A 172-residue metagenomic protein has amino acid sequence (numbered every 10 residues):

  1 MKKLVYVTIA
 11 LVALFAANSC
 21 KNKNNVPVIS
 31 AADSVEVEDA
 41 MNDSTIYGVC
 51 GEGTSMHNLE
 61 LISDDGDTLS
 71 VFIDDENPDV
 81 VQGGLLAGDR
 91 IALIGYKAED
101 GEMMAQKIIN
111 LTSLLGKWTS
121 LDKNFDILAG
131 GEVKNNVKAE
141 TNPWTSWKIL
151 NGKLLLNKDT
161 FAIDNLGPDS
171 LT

Functional and structural regions predicted by a protein language model:
M1-L4, N22: Positively charged n-region of N-terminal signal peptides that target proteins for export
L4-L14: Sec-dependent N-terminal signal peptides
F15-S19: C-terminal motif of bacterial Sec signal peptides marking the signal peptidase cleavage site
K21-H57, V81-A129, S146, S170: Short, flexible, surface-exposed loop segments at domain boundaries
M41-I46, P78, L121-L166: N-terminal glycine/threonine-rich, aromatic-flanked beta-hairpin/loop signature
T54-S70: OB-fold (S1/OB) nucleic-acid-binding surfaces
N58-I62, E132-N135, K153-L154, L171-T172: Short polybasic amphipathic segments
G66-G83: Beta-strand/loop nucleic-acid-binding surfaces
